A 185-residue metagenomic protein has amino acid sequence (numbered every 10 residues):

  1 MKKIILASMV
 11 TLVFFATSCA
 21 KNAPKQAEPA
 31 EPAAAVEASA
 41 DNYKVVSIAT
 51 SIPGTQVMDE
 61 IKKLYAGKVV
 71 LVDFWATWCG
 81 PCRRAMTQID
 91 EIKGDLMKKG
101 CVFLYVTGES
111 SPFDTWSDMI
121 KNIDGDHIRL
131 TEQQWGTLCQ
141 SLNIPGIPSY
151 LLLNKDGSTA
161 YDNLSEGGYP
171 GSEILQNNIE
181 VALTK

Functional and structural regions predicted by a protein language model:
M1-S51, K185: N-terminal targeting signals for export/organelle localization
D41-V45, G94-W135, Q140-I147: Conserved segment of the thioredoxin-like fold in thiol-based oxidoreductases
A49-V70: A short beta-strand-turn-helix
T55-K62, M86-K93, F113, S117 (+4 more regions): Extracytoplasmic/secreted envelope proteins and their assembly/folding machinery, especially bacterial periplasmic
K68-V70, F74-W78, G146: Short pre-active-site segment immediately N-terminal to redox-active cysteine/selenocysteine motifs in thiol-based
F74-E91: Conserved redox-active cysteine motifs that mediate thiol-disulfide chemistry, especially di-cysteine Cys-X(1-2)-Cys
E132-E180: Thiol/disulfide oxidoreductase modules built on the thioredoxin-like
